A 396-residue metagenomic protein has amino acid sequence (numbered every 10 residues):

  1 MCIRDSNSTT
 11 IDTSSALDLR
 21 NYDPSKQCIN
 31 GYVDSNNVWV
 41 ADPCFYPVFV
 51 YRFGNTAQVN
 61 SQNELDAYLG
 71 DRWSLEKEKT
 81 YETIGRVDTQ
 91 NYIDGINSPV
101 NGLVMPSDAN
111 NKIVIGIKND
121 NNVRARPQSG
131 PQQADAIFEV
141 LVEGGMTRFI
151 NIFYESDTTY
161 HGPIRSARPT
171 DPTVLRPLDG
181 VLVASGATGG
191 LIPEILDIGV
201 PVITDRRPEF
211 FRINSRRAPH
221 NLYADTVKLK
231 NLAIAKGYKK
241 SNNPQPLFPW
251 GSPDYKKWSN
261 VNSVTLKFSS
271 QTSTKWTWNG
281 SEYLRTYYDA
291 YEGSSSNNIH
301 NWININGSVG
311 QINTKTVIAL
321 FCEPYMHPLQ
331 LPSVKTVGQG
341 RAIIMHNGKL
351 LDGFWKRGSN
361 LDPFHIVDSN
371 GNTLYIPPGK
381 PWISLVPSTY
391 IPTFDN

Functional and structural regions predicted by a protein language model:
M1-I3, Q27-I29, P43-F45: Sequence contexts marking disulfide-bonded cysteines in secreted/extracellular proteins
M1-S6, I137: Conserved small/polar residues in nucleotide/adenosyl-binding loops
N7-Y32, N36-W39, K77-I113: N-terminal low-complexity, Pro/Thr/Ser-rich intrinsically disordered segments that act as propeptides or flexible
S25, S35-N37, N63, E78 (+3 more regions): Intrinsic-disorder/low-complexity loop/linker signature
Y32-D34, W39-C44, V50-Y51, T56-V59 (+1 more regions): Short linear proline/tyrosine/threonine-rich motifs used for host-factor recruitment and membrane trafficking/assembly
A57-Y68, T147-I152, L284: Short, surface-exposed terminal/edge motifs of secreted or surface/virion proteins that either
N60-E76, G85, T89: A short, charged, amphipathic alpha-helix used as a generic interaction element across diverse proteins
V87, N91-F138, E143-N396: A surface/extracellular/periplasmic glyco- and lipid-processing/surface-interacting theme
